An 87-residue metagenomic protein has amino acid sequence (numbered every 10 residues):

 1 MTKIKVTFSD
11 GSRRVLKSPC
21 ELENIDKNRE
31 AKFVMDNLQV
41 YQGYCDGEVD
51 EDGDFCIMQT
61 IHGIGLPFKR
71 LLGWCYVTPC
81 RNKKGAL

Functional and structural regions predicted by a protein language model:
M1-T2, N24-R29, D50-D54: A short, compositionally biased
T2, R14, L66, C80-R81: Short, low-complexity interaction segments enriched in Ser/Thr/Pro/Gly
T2-N24: Mixed-charge, Lys/Arg-rich low-complexity intrinsically disordered regions
F8, C75-V77: A general, composition-driven signal for non-globular sequence regions
A31-K69, G73-C75: Acidic, low-complexity, intrinsically disordered interaction modules
T78-L87: Short acidic, Gly/Pro-enriched loop/turn segments at secondary-structure junctions
